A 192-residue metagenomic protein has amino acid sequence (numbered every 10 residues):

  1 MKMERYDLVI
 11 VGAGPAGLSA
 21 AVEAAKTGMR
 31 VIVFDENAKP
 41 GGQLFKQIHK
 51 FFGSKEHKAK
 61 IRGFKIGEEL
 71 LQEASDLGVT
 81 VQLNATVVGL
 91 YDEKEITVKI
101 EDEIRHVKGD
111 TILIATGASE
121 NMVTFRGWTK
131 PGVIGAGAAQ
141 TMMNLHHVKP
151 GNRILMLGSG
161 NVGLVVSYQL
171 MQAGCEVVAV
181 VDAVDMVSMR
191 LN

Functional and structural regions predicted by a protein language model:
M1-V11, I66-R153: FAD-binding core/adjacent interface of flavoenzyme oxidoreductases
Y6-K65, E69, E73, G151 (+2 more regions): Beta1-alpha1 glycine-rich phosphate/pyrophosphate-binding loop at the start of Rossmann-like nucleotide-binding domains
